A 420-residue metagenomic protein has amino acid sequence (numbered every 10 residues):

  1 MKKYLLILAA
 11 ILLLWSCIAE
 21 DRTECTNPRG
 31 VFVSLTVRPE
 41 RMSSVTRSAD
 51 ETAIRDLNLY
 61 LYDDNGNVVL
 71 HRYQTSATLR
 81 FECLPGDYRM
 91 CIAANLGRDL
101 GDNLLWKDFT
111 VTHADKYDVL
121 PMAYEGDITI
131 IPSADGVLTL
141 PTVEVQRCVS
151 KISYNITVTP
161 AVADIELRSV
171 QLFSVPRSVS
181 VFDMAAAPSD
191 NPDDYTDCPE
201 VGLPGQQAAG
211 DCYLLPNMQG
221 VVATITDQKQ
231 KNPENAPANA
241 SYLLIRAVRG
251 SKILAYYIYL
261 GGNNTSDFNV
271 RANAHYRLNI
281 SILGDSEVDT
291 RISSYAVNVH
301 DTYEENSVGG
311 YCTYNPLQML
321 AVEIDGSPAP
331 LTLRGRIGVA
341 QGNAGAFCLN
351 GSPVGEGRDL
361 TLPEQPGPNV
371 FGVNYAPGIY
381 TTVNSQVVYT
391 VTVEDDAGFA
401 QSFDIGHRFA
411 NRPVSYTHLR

Functional and structural regions predicted by a protein language model:
L5-L12: Sec-dependent N-terminal signal peptides
W15-S16: C-terminal motif of bacterial Sec signal peptides marking the signal peptidase cleavage site
S44-K107, N155, T159-A272, L362-T382: Tryptophan-paired
R98-T139, L254-S266: Structured interaction patches on ligand/partner-binding surfaces of diverse proteins
L203-G205, L317, A340-P368: Low-complexity "stalk/linker" and mucin-like segments enriched in Ser/Thr/Pro/Ala/Gly
E305-Q341: Solvent-exposed, low-complexity, repeat-rich "mucin-like" stalks and linkers
Y380-A397, Q401-H407: A short beta-strand micro-motif common to beta-rich folds, especially ectodomain repeats
T417-R420: Conserved small/polar residues in nucleotide/adenosyl-binding loops
